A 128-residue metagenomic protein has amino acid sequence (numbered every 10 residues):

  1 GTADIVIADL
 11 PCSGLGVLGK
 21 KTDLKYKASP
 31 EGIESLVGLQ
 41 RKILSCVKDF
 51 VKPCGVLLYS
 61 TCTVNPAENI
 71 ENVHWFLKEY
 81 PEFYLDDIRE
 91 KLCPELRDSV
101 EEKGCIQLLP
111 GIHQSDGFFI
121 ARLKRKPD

Functional and structural regions predicted by a protein language model:
T2-I7, P11, F50-D128: C-terminal catalytic and target-recognition region of SAM-dependent MTase-like enzymes, primarily methyltransferases
A3, D9-C46, T63-E68: Mobile active-site "lid"/loop adjacent to the S-adenosyl-L-methionine
